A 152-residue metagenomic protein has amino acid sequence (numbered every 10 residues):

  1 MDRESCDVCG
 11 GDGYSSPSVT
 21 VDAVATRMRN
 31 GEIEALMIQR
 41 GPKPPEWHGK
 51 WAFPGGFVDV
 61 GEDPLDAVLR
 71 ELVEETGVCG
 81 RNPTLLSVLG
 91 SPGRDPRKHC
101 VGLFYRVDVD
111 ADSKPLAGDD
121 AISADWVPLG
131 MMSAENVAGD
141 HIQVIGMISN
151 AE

Functional and structural regions predicted by a protein language model:
M1-N30: Acidic, metal-coordinating catalytic segment for phosphate/diphosphate chemistry, firing primarily on the Nudix
N30, P42, G90: Short, glycine/serine-rich, charged loops/turns that create anion-binding and catalytic segments at active sites
I33, F57-R81, L89-M147: Unchanged
L36-Q39: Beta-strand scaffold of nucleotide-dependent catalytic cores
P44-G49: A conserved beta-turn-beta hairpin within the catalytic core of GNAT-like acetyltransferases that forms part
N150-E152: Helical scaffold of the NTase/Pol beta-like nucleotidyltransferase catalytic core
